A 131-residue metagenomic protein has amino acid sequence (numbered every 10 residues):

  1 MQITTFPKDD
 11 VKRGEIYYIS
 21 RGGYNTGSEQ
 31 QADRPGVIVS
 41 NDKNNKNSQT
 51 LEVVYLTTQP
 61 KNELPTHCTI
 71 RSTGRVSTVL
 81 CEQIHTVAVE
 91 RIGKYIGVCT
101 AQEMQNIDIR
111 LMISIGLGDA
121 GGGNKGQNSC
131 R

Functional and structural regions predicted by a protein language model:
M1-R131: Conserved functional hotspots at enzyme active or ligand-binding sites that engage polyanionic ligands
